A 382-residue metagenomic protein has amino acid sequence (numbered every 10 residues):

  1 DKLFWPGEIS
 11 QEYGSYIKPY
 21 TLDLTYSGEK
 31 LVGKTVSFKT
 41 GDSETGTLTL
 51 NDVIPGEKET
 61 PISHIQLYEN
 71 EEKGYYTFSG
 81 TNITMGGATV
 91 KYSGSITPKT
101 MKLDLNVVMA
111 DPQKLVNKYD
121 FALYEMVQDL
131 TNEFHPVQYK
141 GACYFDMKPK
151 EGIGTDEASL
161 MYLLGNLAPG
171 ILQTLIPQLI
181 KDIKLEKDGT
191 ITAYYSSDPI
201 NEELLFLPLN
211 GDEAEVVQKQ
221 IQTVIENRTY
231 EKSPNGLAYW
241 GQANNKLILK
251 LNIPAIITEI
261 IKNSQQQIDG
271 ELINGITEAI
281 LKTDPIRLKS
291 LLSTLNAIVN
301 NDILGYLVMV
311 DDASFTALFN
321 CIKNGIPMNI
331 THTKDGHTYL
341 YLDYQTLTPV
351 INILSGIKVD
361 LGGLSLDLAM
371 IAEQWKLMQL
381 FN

Functional and structural regions predicted by a protein language model:
K2, L50-G56, S79-A88, D104-Q113 (+3 more regions): Secondary-structure transition/turn motif
K2-Y16, Y20, H64, S95-P149 (+6 more regions): Edge beta-strand at a domain terminus
E12-P19, S43-T49, E72-T81, V116-Y119 (+2 more regions): Short, hydrophobic/aromatic-rich segments at coil-to-beta transitions
D23-P98: Post-signal peptide N-terminal segment of secreted/secretory-pathway proteins
E29-S63, N132-E259: N-terminal glycine/threonine-rich, aromatic-flanked beta-hairpin/loop signature
I62, G87-T100, K262-G275, S355-D360: Extended Gly/Ser/Thr-rich low-complexity repeat segments, especially those forming or decorating extracellular
F78-Y92, L251, I257-I261, I276-G336: Acidic, glycine-rich flexible loop segments
L160-L163, N210-Q220, I268-S290: A solvent-exposed, charged loop/short amphipathic helix patch at secondary-structure junctions
